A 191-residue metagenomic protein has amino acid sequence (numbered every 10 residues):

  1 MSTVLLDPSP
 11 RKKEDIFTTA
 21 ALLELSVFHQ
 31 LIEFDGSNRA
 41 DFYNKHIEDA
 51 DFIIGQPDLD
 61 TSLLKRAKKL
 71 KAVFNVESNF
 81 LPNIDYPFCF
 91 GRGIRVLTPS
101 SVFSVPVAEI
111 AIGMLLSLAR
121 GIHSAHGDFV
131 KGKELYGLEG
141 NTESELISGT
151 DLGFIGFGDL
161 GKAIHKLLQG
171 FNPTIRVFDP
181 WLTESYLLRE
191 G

Functional and structural regions predicted by a protein language model:
M1-L97: An N-terminal-biased, well-structured beta-alpha scaffold segment characteristic of Rossmann-like dinucleotide-binding
R39, S104-V105, T183: Positions that flank functional sites
P82-P87, H123-Y136, N172, P180-T183: Mobile beta-alpha loop/short-helix "lid" or hinge segments that flank ligand
P82-P87, P106-I110, Y186-R189: Short, charged, surface-exposed secondary-structure boundary motifs
R92-I94, P99-D151, K166: Phosphate-binding beta-alpha-beta segment of Rossmann-like dinucleotide-binding domains, i.e., the NAD(P)
G140-G191: Rossmann-like dinucleotide/phosphate-binding beta-alpha-beta segment
